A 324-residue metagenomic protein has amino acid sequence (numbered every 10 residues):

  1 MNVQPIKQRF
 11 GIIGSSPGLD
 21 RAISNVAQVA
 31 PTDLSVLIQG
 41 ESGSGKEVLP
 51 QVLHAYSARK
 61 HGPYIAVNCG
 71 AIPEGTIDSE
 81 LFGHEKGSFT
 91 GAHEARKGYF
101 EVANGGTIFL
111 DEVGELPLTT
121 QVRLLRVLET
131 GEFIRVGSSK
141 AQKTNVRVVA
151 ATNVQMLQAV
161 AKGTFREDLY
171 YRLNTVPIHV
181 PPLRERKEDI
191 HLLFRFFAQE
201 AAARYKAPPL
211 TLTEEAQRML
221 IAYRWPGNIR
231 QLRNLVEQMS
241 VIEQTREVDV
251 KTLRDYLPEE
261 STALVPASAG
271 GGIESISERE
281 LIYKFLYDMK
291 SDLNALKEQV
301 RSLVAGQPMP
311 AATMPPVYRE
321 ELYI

Functional and structural regions predicted by a protein language model:
N2-D20, S57-G62, G137-R147, Q155-R301: Nucleotide-binding/hydrolysis machinery
G11, G18, S24-H93, E101-P117 (+5 more regions): Conserved post-Walker A coupling segment in P-loop NTPases
A30, P117, L128-E129, S240-E243: Protein kinase-like catalytic domain
S79-L81, T90-H93, K97, P117-T120 (+6 more regions): CheY-like receiver
A95-G105, P117-R123, V136-N153, F165-R166 (+1 more regions): AAA+/SF3 P-loop NTPase mechanochemical coupling elements
V113, T130-G131, N153-M156: The feature captures the ABC ATPase H-loop/switch
V304-I324: Terminal-proximal interaction/regulatory segments of ATP-powered molecular machines
